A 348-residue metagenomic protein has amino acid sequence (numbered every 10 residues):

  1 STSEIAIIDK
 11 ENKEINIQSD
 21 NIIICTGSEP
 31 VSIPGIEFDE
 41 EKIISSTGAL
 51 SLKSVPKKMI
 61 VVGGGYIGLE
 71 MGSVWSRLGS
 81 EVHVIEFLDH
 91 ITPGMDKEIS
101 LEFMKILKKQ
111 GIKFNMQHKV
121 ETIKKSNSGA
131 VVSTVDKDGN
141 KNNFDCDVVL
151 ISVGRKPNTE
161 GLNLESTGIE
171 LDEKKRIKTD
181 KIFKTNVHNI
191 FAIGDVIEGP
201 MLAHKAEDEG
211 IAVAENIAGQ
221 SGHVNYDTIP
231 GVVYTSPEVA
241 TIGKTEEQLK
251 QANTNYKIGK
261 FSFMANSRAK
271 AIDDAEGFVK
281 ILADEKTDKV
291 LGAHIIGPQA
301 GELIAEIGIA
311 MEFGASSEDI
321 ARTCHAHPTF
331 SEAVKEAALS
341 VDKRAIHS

Functional and structural regions predicted by a protein language model:
T2, T26, S45-T47, M116-H118 (+3 more regions): Short loop/edge segments at beta-strand edges and connector loops that shape dinucleotide/nucleotide cofactor-binding
T2-K42: Glycine/serine-rich phosphate-binding loop and adjoining beta1-alpha1 elements at the start of nucleotide-handling
N12-N21, G139-V148, N186: Core beta-strand elements of the Rossmann-like FAD/NAD(P) dinucleotide-binding domain in flavoenzyme oxidoreductases
T26-E81, I85, K113, E165-T167 (+1 more regions): Glycine-rich dinucleotide-binding loop and its adjacent helix/turn
E29-V31, F114, E170-D172, Q220-T228 (+1 more regions): A short alpha-helix-loop-beta-strand transition element characteristic of N-terminal alpha/beta dinucleotide-binding
D39-V55, N142-A218, H223: FAD-site-proximal beta/loop scaffold in flavoenzymes
L50-S51, P56-I60, Y66-N142, G199-E207 (+1 more regions): Rossmann-like dinucleotide-binding cores of NAD(P)H-dependent redox enzymes
T235-T245, K250-S348: Flexible, glycine-rich terminal cap/loop adjacent to redox cofactors in electron-transfer oxidoreductases
